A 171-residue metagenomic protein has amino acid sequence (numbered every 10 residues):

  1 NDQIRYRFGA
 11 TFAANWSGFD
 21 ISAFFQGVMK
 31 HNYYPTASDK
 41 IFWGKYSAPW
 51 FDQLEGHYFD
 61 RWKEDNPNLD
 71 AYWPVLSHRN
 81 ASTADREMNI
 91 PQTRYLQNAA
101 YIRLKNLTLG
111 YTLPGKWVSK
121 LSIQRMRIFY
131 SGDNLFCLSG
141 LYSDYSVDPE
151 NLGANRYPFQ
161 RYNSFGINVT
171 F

Functional and structural regions predicted by a protein language model:
D2-R5, R94-R103, Y157-Q160: Short sequence motifs at beta-strands and strand-loop junctions characteristic of Gram-negative outer-membrane
Y6-F8, S17-F19, A100, S122-M126 (+1 more regions): Outer-envelope beta-barrel architecture signal
G9-T11, N106-G110, S164-G166: Membrane-embedded beta-strand positions in outer-membrane beta-barrel channels/transporters
F12, A23, I128-Y130, I167: Membrane-embedded beta-strand positions of outer-membrane beta-barrel proteins
N15, Q26-V28, S131-L135, T170: Outer-membrane beta-barrel pore domains and translocons
G18-S22, K116-W117: Repeated loop/turn-to-beta-strand initiation elements of outer-membrane beta-barrel proteins
K30-S122, M126-R127: Extracytoplasmic gating/loop element in the C-terminal half of outer-membrane beta-barrel translocons and assembly
A48, R61-N68, N89-P91, L135-F171: C-terminal beta-signal and terminal closure region of outer-membrane beta-barrel proteins
